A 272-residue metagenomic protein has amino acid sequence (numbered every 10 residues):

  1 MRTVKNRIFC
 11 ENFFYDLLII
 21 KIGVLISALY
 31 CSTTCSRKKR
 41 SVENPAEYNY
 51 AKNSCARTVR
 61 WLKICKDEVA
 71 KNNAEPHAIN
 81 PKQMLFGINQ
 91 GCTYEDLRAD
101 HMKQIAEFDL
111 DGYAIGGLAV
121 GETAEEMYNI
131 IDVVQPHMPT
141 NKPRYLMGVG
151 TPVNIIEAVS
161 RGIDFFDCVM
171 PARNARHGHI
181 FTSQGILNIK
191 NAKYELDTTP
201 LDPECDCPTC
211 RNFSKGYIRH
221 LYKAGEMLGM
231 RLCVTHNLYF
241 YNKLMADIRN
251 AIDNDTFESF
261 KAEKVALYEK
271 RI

Functional and structural regions predicted by a protein language model:
M1, Y15, I20, V24 (+3 more regions): Active-site entrance/lid segments in N-terminal catalytic domains of soluble metabolic enzymes
R2-E11: Cationic, amphipathic, low-complexity segments that mediate targeting or membrane/lipid association
T3, P200-P203: Residue-level signal for mature regions of secreted extracellular proteins and peptides
F9, Y30, T34, D167 (+1 more regions): The N-terminal extracellular segments of secreted preproproteins, especially immediately downstream of signal
S41-N44, D202-I272: C-terminal extensions of enzymes
N53, R57-R60, N129, V153 (+3 more regions): Generic recognition of stable, solvent-exposed alpha-helical segments in well-folded globular domains
V59-K66, Q135, A246-R249: Structural signal for well-ordered, non-membrane alpha-helices
E68, N72-A74, N80-F86, Q90-L201: Glycine-rich phosphate/ribose-binding loops and adjacent secondary-structure elements that form binding surfaces
